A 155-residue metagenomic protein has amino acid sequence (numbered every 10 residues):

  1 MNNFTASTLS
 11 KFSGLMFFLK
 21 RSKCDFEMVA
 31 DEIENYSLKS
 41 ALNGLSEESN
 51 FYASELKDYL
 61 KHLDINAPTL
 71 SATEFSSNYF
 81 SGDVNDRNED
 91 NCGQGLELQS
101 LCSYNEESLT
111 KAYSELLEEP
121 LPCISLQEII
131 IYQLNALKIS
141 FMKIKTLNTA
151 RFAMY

Functional and structural regions predicted by a protein language model:
M1-N2, G14, R21, M28 (+4 more regions): Long, non-catalytic architectural segments outside compact domain cores
N2, N35-K39, A72-F75, P120-Q127 (+1 more regions): Short, structured coil/loop segments at alpha-helix boundaries
N2-I33, G95-L121: Alpha-helical bundle segments that constitute or directly flank the non-heme di-iron/ferroxidase center
A6-L15, N35-E55, G95-L101, I124-I139: Alpha-helical scaffold segments that form or flank carboxylate-/histidine-based iron centers
K20-K23, E27, N50, K57 (+4 more regions): Structural signal for well-ordered, non-membrane alpha-helices
K39-S76, K143-F152: Conserved alpha-helical segments that form or flank metal/cofactor-binding pockets of metalloenzymes
D58-E97, L101-Y104, S108-T110: Carboxylate-rich helix-loop segments that flank metal/cofactor sites and access channels in metalloenzymes
L101, N105-Y155: Preference for long, well-ordered alpha-helical segments
